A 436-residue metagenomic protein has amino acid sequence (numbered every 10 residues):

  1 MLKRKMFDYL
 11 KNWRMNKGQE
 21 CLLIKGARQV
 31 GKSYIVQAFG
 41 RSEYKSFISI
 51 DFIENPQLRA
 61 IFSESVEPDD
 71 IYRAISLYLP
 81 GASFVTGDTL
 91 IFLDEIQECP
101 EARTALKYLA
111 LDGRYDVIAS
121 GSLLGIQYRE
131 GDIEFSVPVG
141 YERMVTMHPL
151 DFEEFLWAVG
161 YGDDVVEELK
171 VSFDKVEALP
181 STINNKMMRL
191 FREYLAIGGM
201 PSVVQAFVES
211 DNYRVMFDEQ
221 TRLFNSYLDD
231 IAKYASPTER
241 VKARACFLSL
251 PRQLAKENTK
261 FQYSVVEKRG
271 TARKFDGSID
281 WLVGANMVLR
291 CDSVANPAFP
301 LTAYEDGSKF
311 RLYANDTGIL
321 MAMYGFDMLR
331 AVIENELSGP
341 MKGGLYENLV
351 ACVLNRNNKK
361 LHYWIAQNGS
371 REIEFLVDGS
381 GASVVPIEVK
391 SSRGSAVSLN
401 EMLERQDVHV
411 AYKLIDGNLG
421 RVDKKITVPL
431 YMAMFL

Functional and structural regions predicted by a protein language model:
M1-M15: N-terminal pre-Walker A segment at the start of P-loop NTPase domains
K32: Conserved lysine of the Walker
I35, F39: Hydrophobic positions on the alpha1 helix immediately C-terminal to the Walker A/P-loop
N55-G87: Short glycine-rich substrate-engagement loop in P-loop NTPases that contacts/grips substrate
D116-S122: Structural recognition of the conserved hydrophobic beta-strand(s) that form the central parallel beta-sheet of P-loop
Y128-R252: Interdomain motor-coupling "hinge/lid" segment immediately C-terminal to the ATP-binding subdomain of NTP-driven enzymes
Q205-E372, G379: Accessory nucleic acid-recognition modules appended to NTPase machines
V377-P386: Active-site beta-strand-loop-beta-strand hairpin of nuclease catalytic cores that positions key catalytic residues
